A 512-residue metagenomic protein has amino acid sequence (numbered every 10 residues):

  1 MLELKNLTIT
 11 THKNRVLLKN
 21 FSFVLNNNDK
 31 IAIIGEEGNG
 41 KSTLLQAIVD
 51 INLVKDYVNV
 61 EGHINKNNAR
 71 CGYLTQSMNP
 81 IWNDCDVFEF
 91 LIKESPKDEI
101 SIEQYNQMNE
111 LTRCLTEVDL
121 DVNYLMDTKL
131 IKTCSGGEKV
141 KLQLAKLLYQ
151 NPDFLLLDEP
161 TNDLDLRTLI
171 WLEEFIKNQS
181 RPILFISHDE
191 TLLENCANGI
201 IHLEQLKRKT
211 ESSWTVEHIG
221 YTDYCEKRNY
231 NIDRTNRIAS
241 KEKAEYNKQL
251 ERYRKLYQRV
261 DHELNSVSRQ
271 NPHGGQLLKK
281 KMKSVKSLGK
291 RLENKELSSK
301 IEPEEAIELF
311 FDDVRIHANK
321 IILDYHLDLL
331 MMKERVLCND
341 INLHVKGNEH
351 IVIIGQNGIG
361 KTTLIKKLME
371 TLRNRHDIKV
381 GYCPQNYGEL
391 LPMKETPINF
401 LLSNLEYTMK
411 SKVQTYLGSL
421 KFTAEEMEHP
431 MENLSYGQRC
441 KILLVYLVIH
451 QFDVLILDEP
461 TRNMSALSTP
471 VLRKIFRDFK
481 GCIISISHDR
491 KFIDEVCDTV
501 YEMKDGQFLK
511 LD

Functional and structural regions predicted by a protein language model:
M1-T235, R315-D512: ABC ATP-binding cassette signature C-motif
I232-V336: Flexible nucleotide-interacting loop at or near the entrance of a catalytic core
